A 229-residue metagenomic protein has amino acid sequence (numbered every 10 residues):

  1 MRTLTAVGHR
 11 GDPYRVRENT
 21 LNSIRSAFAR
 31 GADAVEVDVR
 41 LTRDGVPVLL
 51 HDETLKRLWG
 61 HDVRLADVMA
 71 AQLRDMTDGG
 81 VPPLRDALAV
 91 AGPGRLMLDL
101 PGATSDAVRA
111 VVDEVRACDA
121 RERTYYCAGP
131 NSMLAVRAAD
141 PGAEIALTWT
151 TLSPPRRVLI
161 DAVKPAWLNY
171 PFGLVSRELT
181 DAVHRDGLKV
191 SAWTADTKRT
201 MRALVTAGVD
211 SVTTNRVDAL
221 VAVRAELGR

Functional and structural regions predicted by a protein language model:
M1-R229: Phosphate-group recognition and catalysis centered on beta-loop-alpha active-site segments
